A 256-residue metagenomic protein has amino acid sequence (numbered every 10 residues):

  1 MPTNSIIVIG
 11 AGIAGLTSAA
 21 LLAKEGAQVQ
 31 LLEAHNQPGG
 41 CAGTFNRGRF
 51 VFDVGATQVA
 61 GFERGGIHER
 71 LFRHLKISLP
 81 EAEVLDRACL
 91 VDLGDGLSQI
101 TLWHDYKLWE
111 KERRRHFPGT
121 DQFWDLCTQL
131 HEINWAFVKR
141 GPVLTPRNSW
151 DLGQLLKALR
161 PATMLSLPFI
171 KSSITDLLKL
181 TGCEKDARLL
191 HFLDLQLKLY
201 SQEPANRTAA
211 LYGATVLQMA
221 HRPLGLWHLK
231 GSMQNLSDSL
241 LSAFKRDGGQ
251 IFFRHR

Functional and structural regions predicted by a protein language model:
P2-K139: N-terminal glycine-rich phosphate/pyrophosphate-binding loop and immediately adjacent elements
T3-S5, K230, R254: Phosphate-coordination loops involved in phosphoryl transfer and adenosine-cofactor binding
T17, E63, I67, L108 (+6 more regions): Generic recognition of stable, solvent-exposed alpha-helical segments in well-folded globular domains
G26, D247-G249: Secondary-structure transition into beta-strands, especially the periplasmic turns and strand N-termini that construct
L31-E33, H191, F253: General beta-strand structural signal in soluble alpha/beta enzymes
G39, L85, D238, A243-K245 (+1 more regions): Residues that act as N-cap/strand-start positions at coil-to-secondary-structure junctions
T128-D247: Active-site/ligand-binding neighborhood in enzyme catalytic cores
Q250-R256: A conserved short coil-to-beta-strand element within the FAD-binding core of flavoproteins
